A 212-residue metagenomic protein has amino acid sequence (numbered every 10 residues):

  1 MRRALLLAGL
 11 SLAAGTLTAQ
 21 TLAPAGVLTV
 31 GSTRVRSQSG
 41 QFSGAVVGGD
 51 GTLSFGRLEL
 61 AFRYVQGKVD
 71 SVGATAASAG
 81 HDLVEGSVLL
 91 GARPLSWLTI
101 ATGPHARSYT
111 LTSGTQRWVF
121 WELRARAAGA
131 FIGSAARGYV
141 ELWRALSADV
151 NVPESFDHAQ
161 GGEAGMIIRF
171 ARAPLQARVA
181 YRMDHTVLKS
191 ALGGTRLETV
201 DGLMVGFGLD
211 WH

Functional and structural regions predicted by a protein language model:
A19-G73, D210-H212: Short glycine/proline- and aromatic-enriched beta-strand/turn motifs that initiate or cap beta-hairpins
Q20-G26, G56-L60, S96-I100, I132-G138 (+3 more regions): Outer-envelope beta-barrel architecture signal
G26-S32, L60-K68, V88, I100-A106 (+4 more regions): Transmembrane beta-barrel strands of outer-membrane/channel proteins
V30, G49-F55, G86-P94, P104-A106 (+4 more regions): Residues on the lipid-exposed face of transmembrane beta-strands in outer-membrane beta-barrel proteins
G31-S37, V65-A74, H105-S113, R144-V152 (+2 more regions): Sequence/structural signature of outer-membrane beta-barrel proteins
Q41-V47, S54-G56, K68, G80-G86 (+4 more regions): Residues that define the transmembrane beta-barrel architecture of outer-membrane proteins
T99, A106-N151: Detector for outer-membrane/organellar transmembrane beta-barrel domains, recognizing the amphipathic beta-strand
V140, E154-H212: Predominantly the C-terminal beta-signal and adjacent terminal strand-loop region of outer-membrane beta-barrel
